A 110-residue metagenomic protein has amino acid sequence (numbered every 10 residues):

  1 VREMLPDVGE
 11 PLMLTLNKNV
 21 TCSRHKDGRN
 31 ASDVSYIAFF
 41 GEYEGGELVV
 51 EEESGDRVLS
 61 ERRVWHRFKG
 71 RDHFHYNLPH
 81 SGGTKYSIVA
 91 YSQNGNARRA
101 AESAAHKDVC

Functional and structural regions predicted by a protein language model:
V1-G45: Conserved double-stranded beta-helix
E42-G45, V49-C110: Catalytic core of Fe(II)/2-oxoglutarate
